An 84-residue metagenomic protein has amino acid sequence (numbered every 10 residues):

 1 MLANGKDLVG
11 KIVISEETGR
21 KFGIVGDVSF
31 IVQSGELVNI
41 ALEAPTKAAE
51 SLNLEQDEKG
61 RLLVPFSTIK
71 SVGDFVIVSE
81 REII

Functional and structural regions predicted by a protein language model:
M1-I84: Peripheral interaction segments used for macromolecular assembly
